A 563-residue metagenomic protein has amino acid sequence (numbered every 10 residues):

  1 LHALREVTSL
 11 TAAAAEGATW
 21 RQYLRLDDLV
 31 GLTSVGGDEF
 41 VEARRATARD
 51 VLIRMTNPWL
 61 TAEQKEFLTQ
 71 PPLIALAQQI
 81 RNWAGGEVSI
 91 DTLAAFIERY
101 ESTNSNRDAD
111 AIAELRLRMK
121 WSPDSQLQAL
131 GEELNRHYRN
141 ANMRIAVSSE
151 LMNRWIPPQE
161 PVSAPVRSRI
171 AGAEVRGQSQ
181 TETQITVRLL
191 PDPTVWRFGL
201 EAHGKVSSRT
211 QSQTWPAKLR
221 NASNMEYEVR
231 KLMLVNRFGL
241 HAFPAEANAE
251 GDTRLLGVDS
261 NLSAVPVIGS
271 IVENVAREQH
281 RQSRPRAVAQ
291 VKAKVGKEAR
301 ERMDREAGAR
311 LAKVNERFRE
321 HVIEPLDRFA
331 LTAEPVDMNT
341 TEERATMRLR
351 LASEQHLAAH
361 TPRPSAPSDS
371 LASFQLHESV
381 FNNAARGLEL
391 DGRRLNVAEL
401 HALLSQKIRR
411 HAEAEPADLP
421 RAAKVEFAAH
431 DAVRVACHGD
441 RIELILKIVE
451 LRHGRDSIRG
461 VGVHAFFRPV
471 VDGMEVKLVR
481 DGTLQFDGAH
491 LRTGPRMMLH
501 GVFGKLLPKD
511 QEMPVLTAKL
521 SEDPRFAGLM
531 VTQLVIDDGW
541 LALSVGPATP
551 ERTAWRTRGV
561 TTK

Functional and structural regions predicted by a protein language model:
L1-P157, I271-K563: Extended, low-charge, aliphatic-rich alpha-helical segments
H2, R44, V235-G257, A414: Short charge-dense sequence patches
E132-G199, G204, Q211, Q533: Interfacial loop/beta elements and low-complexity acidic/Ser/Thr-rich segments of macromolecular assembly/processing
P161-S168, W196-L200, V206-T210, T253-V258 (+4 more regions): Generic detector of short, locally flexible boundary/turn motifs and exposed helical patches
V187-A242, A417-D418, A423, D431-A465: N-terminal beta-strand/beta-hairpin edge segment
P216-K218, S260-N261, V560-T561: Short, charged/polar low-complexity linear motifs in solvent-exposed/disordered segments
N224, R230-G239, P244-E246, Q279-Q282 (+3 more regions): Amphipathic, rod-like alpha-helical scaffolds used for oligomerization/assembly
P244-H280: Short acidic, glycine/tyrosine-flanked loop/strand segments centered on an H-E-D-like triad
